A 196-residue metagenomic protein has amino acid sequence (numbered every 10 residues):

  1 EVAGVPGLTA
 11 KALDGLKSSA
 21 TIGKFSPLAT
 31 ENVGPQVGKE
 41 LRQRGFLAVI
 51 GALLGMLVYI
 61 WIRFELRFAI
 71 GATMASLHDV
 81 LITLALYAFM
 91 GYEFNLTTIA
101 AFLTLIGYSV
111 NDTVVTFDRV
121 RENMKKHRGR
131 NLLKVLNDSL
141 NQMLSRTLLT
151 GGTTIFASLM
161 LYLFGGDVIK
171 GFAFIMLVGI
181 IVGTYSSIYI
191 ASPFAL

Functional and structural regions predicted by a protein language model:
E1-L196: A structural signal for conserved, well-ordered secondary-structure elements that form binding/interaction cores
